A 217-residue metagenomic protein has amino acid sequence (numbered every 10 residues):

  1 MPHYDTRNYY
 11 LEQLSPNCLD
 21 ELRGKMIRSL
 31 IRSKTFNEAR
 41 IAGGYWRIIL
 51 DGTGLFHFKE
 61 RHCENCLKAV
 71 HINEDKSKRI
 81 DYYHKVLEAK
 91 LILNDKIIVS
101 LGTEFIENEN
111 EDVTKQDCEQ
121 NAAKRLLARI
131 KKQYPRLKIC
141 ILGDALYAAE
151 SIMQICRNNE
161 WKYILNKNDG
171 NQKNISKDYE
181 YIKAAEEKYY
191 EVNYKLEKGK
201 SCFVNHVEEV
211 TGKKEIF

Functional and structural regions predicted by a protein language model:
M1, K34-E38, K131-Y134: Alpha-helix termini
M1-H3, R7, G44-L55, A89 (+3 more regions): Short, conserved catalytic/metal-binding motifs centered on acidic residues
N8-D95: Active-site-proximal, Lys/Arg-enriched surface segment that forms a nucleic-acid-binding/basic interface patch
H62-N65, Q154-N158, D178-Y179: Short, glycine/charged-enriched secondary-structure capping and boundary segments
I72-L137: Electropositive, glycine- and tryptophan-enriched low-complexity nucleic-acid-binding patches
L91-L93, F105-E107, A145, L165-D169 (+1 more regions): Short, structured patches in soluble enzyme cores that scaffold and shape functional sites
V113-N174: Domain-level cores of phosphate- or acyl-group-handling catalytic modules
K162-F217: An anionic, glycine-rich sequence signature occurring as long contiguous blocks
